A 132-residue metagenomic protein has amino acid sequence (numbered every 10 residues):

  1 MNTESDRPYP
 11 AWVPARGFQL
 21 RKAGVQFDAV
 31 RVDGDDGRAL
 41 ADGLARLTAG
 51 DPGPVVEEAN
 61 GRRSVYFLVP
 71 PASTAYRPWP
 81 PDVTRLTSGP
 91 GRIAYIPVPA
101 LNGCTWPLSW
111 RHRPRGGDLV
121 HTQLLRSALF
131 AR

Functional and structural regions predicted by a protein language model:
M1-G61, P70-A75, T87-R132: Signature for HUH/AEP ssDNA processing cores
W79-R85: "Short basic amphipathic alpha-helical interaction patches in structured regions
